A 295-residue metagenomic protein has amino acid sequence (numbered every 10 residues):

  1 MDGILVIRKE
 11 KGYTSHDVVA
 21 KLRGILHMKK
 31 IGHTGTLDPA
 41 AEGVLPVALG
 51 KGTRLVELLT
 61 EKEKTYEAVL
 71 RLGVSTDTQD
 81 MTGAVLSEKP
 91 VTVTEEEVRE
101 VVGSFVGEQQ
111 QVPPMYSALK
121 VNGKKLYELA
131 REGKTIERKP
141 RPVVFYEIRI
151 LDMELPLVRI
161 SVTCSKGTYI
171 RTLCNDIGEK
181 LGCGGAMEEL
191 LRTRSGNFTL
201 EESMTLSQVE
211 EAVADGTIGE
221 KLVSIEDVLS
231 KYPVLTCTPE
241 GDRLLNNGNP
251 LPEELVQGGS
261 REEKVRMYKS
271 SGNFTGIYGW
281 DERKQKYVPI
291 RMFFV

Functional and structural regions predicted by a protein language model:
M1-E10, H16-H33, L37, A41-V44 (+4 more regions): Accessory RNA 3′-end/elbow-binding domains used by RNA modification enzymes
M1-S165, T172-E202: Catalytic cores of RNA-modifying enzymes
I136, G167-I170, R283-V288: A short local loop/turn or secondary-structure capping micro-motif enriched for an aromatic residue
